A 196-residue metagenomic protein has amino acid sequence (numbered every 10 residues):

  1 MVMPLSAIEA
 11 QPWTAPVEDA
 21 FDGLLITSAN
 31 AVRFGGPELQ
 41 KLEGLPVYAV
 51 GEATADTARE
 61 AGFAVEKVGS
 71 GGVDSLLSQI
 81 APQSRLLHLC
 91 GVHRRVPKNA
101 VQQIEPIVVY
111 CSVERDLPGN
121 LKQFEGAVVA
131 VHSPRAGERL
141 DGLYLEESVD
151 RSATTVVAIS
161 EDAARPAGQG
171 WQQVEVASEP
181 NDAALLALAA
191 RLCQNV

Functional and structural regions predicted by a protein language model:
M1-V196: Signature of uroporphyrinogen-III synthase
